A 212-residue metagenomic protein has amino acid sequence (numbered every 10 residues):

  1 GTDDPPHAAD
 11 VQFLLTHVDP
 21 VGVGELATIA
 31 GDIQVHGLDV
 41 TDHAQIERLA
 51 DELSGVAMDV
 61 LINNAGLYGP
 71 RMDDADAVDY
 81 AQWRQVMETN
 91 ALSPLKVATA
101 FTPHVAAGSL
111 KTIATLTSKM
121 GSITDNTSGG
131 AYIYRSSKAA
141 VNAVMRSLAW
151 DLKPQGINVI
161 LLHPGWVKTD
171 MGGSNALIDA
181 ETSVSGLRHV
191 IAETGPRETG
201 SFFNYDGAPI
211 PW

Functional and structural regions predicted by a protein language model:
G1, P6-A9: Canonical Rossmann dinucleotide-binding motif of NAD(H)/NADP(H)-dependent dehydrogenases/reductases, specifically
G37-R48: The beta1-alpha1 cofactor-binding region of Rossmann-like NAD(H)/NADP(H)-dependent oxidoreductases
A50, A98, M145, V184-L187: Short-chain dehydrogenase/reductase
L61-I62: Conserved hydrophobic beta-strands of the Rossmann-like cofactor-binding core in SDR/related NAD(P)H-dependent
L67-M87, L95, A106-K153: Catalytic loop of short-chain dehydrogenase/reductase
G121-I123, W150, P154-N175: Flexible, glycine-rich beta-alpha linker
L161-P164, G173-W212: C-terminal helical subdomain
